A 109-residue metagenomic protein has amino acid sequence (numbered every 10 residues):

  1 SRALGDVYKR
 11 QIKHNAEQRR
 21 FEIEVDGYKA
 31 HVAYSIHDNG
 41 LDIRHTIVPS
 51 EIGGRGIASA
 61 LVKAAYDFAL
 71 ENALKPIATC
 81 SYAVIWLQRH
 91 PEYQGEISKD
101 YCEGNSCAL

Functional and structural regions predicted by a protein language model:
S1-Y8: Short, small-residue-biased leader/transition segments that mark boundaries at the very start of proteins
K9-T46: N-terminal first-folded block
T46-G53: A short, internal acetyl-CoA/4′-phosphopantetheine-binding micro-motif in the GNAT/acyltransferase core
G54-Y66: Conserved acetyl-CoA-binding loop-helix of GNAT-fold acetyltransferases
A69: Hydrophobic pocket-lining residues that define ligand/cofactor binding sites across diverse proteins
N72-C107: C-terminal structural segments of small proteins and small subunits
